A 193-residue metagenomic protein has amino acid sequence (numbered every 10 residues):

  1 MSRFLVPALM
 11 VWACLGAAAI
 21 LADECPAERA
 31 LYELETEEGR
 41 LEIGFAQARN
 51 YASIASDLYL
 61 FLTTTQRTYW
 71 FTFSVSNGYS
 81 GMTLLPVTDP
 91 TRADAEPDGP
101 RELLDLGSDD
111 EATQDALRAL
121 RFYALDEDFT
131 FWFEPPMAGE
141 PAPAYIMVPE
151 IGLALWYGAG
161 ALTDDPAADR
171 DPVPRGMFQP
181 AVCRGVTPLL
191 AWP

Functional and structural regions predicted by a protein language model:
M1-A8: Bacterial N-terminal signal peptides that target proteins for export
I20-L31: N-terminal helix-cap/turn-to-beta initiation motif at the start of protein domains
R29-A55: Short, solvent-exposed loop/hinge segments that bridge or flank secondary-structure elements
E38-I43, T63-F73, A93-E96, F129-W132 (+1 more regions): Short, surface-exposed beta-strand/loop "edge" segments at domain boundaries and coil↔beta transitions
A52-G107, V182, L189: Central antiparallel beta-sheet cores of small beta-barrel/beta-sandwich binding domains
G81-P149: Surface-exposed, polar helix/loop patches in the mature regions of secreted/periplasmic/lumenal proteins that form
L120-P193: Glycine-rich, aromatic-bearing surface loops/beta-hairpins
